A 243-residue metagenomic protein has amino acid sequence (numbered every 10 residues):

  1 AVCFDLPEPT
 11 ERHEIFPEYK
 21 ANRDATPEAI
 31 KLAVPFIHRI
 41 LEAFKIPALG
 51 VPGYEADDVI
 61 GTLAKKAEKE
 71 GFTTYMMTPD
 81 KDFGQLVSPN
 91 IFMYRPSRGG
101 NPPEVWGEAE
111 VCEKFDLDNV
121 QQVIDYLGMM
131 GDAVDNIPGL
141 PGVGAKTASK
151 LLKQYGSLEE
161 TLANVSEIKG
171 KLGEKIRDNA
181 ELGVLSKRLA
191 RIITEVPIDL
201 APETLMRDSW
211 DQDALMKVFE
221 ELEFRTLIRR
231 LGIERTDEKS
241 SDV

Functional and structural regions predicted by a protein language model:
A1, I46, K69, S88-F92 (+1 more regions): Non-catalytic nucleic-acid-binding/docking modules located in mid-to-C-terminal regions of nucleic-acid enzymes
A1-M77, K81-E108, L182-L185, R191-D199 (+1 more regions): Noncatalytic, basic helical substrate-engagement surface that gates or grips nucleic-acid strands
